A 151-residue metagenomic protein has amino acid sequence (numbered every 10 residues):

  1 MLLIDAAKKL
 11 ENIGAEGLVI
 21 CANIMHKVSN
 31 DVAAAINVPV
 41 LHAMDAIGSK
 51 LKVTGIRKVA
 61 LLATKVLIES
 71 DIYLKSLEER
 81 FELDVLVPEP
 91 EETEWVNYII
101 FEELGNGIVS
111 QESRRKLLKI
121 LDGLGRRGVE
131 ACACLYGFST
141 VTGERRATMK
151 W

Functional and structural regions predicted by a protein language model:
M1-W151: Non-catalytic structural scaffold of enzyme domains
